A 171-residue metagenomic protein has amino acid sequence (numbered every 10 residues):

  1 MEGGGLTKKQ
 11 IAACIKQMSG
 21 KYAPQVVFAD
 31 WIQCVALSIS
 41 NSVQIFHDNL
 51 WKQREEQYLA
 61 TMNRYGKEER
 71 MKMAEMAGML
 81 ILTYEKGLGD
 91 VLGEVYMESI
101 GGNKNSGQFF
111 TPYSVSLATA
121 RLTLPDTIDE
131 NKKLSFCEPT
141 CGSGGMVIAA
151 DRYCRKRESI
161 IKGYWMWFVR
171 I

Functional and structural regions predicted by a protein language model:
M1-M97: A short N-terminal interaction module
M18-Q25, N105-F110, F168: Short, charged/polar micro-motifs that form catalytic or ligand-binding hotspots
S19, S38-S42, S99, S106 (+4 more regions): Generic serine detector
Q44-D48, K104, I128-K132: Short, solvent-exposed secondary-structure capping/transition elements
I81-D129, A149-R152: A short mid-domain helix/strand-loop element embedded in enzyme catalytic domains that forms or borders the active-site
Y113-I171: Conserved S-adenosyl-L-methionine
